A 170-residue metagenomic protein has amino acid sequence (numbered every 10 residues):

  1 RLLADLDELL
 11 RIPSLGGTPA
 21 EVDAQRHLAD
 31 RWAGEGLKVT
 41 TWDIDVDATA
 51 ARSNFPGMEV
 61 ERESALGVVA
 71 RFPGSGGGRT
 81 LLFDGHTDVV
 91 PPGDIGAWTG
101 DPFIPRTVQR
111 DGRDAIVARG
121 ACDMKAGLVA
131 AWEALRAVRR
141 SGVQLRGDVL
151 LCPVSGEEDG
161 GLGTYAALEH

Functional and structural regions predicted by a protein language model:
R1-I95: N-terminal helical capping/dimerization or prosegment-like subdomains of hydrolases acting on amide or phosphate bonds
D7, A29, V129-R136, Y165-L168: Predominant activation on well-ordered alpha-helical scaffold segments within soluble catalytic domains
R11, G34, R140, Q144 (+1 more regions): Secondary-structure boundary motif
G16-G17, S75, D123, G156-D159: Glycine-/small-residue-rich active-site loops that bind phosphorylated ligands and cofactors
A20-A24, G127, G163-T164: Residues at alpha-helix caps and immediate loop-helix transition turns in enzyme cores, especially N- and C-cap
D45-D47, D111, E157: Short, solvent-exposed coil/turn elements at secondary-structure transition points
E59-V68, G77-P153: Active-site metal-coordination/substrate-binding segment of hydrolases, especially metallo-dependent peptidases
R146-H170: Histidine/acidic-residue-rich, glycine-tolerant segments that coordinate divalent metal ions
